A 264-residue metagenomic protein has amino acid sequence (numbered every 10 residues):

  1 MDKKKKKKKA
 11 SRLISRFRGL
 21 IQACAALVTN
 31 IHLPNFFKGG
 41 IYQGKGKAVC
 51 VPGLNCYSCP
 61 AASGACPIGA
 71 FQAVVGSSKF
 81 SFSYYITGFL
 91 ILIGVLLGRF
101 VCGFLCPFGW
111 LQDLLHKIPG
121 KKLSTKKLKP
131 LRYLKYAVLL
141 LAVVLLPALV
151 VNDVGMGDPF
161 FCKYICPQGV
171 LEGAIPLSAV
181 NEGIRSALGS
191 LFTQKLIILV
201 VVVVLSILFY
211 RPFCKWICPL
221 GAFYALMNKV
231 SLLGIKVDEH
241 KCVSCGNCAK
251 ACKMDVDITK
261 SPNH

Functional and structural regions predicted by a protein language model:
M1-N263: Non-ligating segments of multi-cofactor redox enzymes
